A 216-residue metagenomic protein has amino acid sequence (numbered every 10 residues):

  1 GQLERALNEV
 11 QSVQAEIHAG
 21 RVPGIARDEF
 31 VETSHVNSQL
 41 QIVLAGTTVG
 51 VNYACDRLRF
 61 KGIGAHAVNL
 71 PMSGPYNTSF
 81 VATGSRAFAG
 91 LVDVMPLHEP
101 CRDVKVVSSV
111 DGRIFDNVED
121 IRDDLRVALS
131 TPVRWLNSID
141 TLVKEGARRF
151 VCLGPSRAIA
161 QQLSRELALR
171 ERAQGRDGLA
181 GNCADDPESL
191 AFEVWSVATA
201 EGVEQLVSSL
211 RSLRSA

Functional and structural regions predicted by a protein language model:
G1-A216: Acyl-group transfer acyltransferase/transacylase scaffold of fatty acid/polyketide systems
